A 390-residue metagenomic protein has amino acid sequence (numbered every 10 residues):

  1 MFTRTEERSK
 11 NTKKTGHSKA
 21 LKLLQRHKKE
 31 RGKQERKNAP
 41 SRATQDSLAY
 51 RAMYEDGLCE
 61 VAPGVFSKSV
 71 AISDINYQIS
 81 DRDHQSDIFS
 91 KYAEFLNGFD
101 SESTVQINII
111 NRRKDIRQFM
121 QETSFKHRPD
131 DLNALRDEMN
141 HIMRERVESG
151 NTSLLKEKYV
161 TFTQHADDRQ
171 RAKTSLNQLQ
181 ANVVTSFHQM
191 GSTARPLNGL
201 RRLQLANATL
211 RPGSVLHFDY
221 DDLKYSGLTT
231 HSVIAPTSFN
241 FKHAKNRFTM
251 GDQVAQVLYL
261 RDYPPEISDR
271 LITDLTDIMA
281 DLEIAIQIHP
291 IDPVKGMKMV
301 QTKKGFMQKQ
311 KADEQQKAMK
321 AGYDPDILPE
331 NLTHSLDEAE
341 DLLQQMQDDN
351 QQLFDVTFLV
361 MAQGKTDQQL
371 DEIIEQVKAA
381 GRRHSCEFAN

Functional and structural regions predicted by a protein language model:
M1-N390: Extended, folded cores of ATP/NTP-driven motor/assembly subunits in large transport and secretion machines
